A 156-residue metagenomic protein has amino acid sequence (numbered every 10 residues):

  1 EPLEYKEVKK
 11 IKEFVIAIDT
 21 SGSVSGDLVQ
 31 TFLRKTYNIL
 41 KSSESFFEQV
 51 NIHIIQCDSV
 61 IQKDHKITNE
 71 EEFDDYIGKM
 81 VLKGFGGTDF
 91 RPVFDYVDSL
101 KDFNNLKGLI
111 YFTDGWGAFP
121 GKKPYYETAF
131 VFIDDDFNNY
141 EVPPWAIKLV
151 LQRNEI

Functional and structural regions predicted by a protein language model:
E1-F14, G22-D27: Acidic, polar low-complexity linker/tail segments
K12, I18, G22, Q30-N38 (+2 more regions): Feature representing long, continuous alpha-helical segments
E13-V15, H53, L106-I110: Structural motif
T20, L28-V29, K35-Y76: Redox- and metal-dependent alpha/beta enzyme cores, enriched for Fe-S-associated oxidoreductases and cofactor-handling
S25-G26, G117-K122: Extracytoplasmic/secreted cell-surface and envelope-processing proteins
I61-I67, E72-A118, F132-N138, V150-E155: Von Willebrand factor
P124-Y126, P144: Short, structured coil segments at secondary-structure junctions
N138-A146: Short, charged, surface-exposed secondary-structure boundary motifs
